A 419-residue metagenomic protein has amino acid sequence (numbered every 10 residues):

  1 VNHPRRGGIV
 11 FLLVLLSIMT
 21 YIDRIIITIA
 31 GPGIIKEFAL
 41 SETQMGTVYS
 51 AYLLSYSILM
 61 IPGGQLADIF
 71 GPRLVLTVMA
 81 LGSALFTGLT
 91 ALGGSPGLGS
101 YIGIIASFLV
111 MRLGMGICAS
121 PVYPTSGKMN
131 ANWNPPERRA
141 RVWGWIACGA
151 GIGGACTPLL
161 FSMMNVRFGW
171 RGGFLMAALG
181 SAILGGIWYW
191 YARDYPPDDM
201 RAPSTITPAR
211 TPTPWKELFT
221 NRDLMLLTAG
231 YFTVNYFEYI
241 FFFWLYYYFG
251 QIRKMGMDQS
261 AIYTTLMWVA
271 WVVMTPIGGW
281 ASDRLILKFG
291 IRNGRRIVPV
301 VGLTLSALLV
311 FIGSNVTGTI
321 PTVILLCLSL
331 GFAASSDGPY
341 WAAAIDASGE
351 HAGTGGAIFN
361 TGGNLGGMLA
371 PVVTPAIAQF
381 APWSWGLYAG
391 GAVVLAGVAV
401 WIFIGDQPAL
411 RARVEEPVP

Functional and structural regions predicted by a protein language model:
V1-H3, Y195-T228, P419: Juxtamembrane intracellular "pre-TM" segments in multi-pass secondary transporters
G8-E42, F241-Y246: Extracytoplasmic
I25, L53-I61, S120, G154-A155 (+3 more regions): Residue-level signature of mid-helix packing/kink "hotspots" within the transmembrane helices of 12-pass Major
I27-T28, N221-P276, D337, W341 (+1 more regions): Extracytoplasmic gate region of multi-pass secondary transporters
L81-Y101, T304-T317: C-terminal ends and interior cores of transmembrane alpha-helices in multi-pass membrane transporters/permeases
M111-G151: Cytoplasmic helix-loop-helix junction between adjacent transmembrane helices in 12-TM secondary transporters
I146-D194: Helix-loop-helix hairpin linking two adjacent transmembrane segments in secondary transporters
R292-P339: C-terminal transmembrane helical hairpin of 12-TM major facilitator-type secondary transporters
